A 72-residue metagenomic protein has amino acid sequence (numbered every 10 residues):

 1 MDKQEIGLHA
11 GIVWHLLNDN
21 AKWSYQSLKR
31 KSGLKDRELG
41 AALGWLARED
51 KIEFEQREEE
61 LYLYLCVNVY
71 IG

Functional and structural regions predicted by a protein language model:
M1, I12, K29-R30: Short, contiguous strand/loop micro-motifs
K3-A10, S24, Q56-G72: Short, cationic-aromatic polyanion-contact patches
A10-L17: Hydrophobic residues on short alpha-helical segments
N18, G44, R48: Residue-level detection of the helix-turn-helix DNA-binding "recognition helix"
D19-K31: Short acidic, hydrophobic short linear motifs in intrinsically disordered regions
L34-W45: Short amphipathic alpha-helical interaction segments
A47-R57: A short, conserved structural fragment
